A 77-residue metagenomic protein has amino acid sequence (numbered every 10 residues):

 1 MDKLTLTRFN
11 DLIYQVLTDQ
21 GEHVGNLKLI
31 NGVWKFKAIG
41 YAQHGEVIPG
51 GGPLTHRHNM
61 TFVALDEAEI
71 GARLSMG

Functional and structural regions predicted by a protein language model:
M1-N10, K37-G77: Mixed-charge, Lys/Arg-enriched low-complexity segments
K3, V24-G25, G32, I39: Intrinsically disordered, low-complexity proline/glycine-rich segments
R8-F9, L27-L29: Generic beta-strand structural signal
D11-I13, N31-K35: A generic structural signal for beta-strand entry/edge sites
Y14-T18: Conserved beta-hairpin
